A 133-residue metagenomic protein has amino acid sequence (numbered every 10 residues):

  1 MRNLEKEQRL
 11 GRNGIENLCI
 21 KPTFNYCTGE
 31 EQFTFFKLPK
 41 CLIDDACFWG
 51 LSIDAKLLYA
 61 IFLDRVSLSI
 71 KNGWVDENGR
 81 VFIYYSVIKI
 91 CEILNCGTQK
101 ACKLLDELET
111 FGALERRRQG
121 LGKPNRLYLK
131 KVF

Functional and structural regions predicted by a protein language model:
M1-V87, D106: Short recognition helix of helix-turn-helix/winged-helix DNA-binding domains
V66-K131: Winged helix-turn-helix DNA-binding recognition segment
